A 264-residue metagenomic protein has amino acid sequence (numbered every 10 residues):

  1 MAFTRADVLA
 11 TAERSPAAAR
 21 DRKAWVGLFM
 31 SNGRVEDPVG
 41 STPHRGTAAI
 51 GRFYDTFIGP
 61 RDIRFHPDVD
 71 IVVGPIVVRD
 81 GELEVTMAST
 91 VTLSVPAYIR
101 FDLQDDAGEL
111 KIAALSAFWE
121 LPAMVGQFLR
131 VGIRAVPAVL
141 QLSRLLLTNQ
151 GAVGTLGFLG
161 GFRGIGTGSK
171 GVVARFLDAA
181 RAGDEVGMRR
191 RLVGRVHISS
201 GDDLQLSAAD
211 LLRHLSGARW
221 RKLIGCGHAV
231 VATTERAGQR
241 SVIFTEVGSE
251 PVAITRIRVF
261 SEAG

Functional and structural regions predicted by a protein language model:
M1-G264: C-terminal and inter-domain tail/linker signature
